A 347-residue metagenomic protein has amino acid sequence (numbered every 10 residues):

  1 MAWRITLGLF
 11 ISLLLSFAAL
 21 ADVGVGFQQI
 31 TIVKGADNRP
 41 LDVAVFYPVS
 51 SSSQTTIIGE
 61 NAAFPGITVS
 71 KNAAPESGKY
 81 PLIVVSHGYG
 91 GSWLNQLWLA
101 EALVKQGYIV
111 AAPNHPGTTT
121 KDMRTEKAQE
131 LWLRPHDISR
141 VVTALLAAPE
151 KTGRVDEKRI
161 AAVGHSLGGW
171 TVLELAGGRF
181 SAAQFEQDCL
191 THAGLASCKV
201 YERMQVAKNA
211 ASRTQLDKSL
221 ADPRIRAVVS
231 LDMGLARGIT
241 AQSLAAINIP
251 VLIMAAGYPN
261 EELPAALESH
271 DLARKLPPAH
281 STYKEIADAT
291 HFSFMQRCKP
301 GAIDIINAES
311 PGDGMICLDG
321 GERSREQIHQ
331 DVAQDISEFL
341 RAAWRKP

Functional and structural regions predicted by a protein language model:
D22-V85, K105, A265, A302-I303: Domain-level recognition of soluble alpha/beta enzyme cores, biased toward histidine phosphatases/phosphomutases
E76-Y80, G91-N114: Short amphipathic alpha-helix adjacent to the substrate-entry channel of hydrolases
P81-G88, D232, A255-A256: The conserved beta1-alpha1 loop
G90-A102, T119-R140: Catalytic nucleophile-loop/oxyanion-hole region of alpha/beta-hydrolase and closely related hydrolase-like folds
K127-G153, E157, W170, E174 (+3 more regions): Alpha/beta-hydrolase active-site loop
A162-G164: Short beta-strand immediately N-terminal to the catalytic nucleophile in serine-hydrolase-like folds
I247, I253-A255: Short beta-strand/loop motif that positions the catalytic acidic residue of the alpha/beta-hydrolase fold
E261-P347: C-terminal catalytic-base region of ester-bond hydrolases, centering on the histidine of the charge-relay
